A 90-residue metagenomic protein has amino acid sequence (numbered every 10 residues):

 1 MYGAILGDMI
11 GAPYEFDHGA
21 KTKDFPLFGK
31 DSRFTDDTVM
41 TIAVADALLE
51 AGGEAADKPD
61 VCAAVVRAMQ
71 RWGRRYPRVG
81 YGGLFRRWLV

Functional and structural regions predicted by a protein language model:
M1-V90: Structured, active/binding-site neighborhoods that engage oxygen-rich ligands
